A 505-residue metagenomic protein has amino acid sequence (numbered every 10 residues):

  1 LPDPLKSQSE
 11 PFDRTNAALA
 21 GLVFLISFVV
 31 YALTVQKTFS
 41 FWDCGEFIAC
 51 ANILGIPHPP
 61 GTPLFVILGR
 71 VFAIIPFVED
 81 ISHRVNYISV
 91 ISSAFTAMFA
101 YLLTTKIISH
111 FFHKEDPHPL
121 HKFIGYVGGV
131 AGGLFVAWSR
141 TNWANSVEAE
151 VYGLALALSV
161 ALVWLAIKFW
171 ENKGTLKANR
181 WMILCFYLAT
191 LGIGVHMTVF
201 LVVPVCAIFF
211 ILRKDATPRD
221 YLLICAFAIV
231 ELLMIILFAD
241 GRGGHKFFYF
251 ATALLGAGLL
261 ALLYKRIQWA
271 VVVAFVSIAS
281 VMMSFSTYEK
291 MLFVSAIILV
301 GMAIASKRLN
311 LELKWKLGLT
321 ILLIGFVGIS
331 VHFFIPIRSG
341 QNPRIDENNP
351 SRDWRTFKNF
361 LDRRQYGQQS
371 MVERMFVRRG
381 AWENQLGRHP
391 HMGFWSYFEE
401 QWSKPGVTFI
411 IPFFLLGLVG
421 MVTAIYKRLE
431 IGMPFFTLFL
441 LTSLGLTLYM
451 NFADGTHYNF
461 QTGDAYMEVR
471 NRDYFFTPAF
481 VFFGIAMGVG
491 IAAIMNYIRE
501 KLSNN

Functional and structural regions predicted by a protein language model:
L1-V30, F95-M98, D116-V130, I267-A270 (+2 more regions): Start-transfer (signal-anchor) and selected internal transmembrane alpha helices of multi-pass inner/ER membrane
F12-F41, V136-S139, H196, L322-N342 (+1 more regions): Transmembrane signal-anchor helices characteristic of membrane glycosylation enzymes that use polyprenol
A18, L22, A100-W138, K173-R180 (+2 more regions): Transmembrane-helix signature of polytopic, membrane-embedded enzymes that assemble or transfer cell-envelope glycans
G21, Y87-H118, A161-K168, L416-V419 (+1 more regions): Transmembrane-helix motifs of polytopic, lipid-linked glycan transferases
C50-I53, G132-L134, W181-G194, E231-L233 (+1 more regions): Membrane-interface alpha helices of multi-pass inner-membrane proteins
P63, I75-M98, L102, H118 (+6 more regions): Loop-to-helix entry region of an early transmembrane alpha helix in multi-pass inner-membrane enzymes
H113-F123, L162-M182, I208-L222, A257-V271: Membrane-interface transmembrane helices that cradle and orient dolichyl/undecaprenyl
A253-L262, A303-R308, F409-E430, A493-N496: Hydrophobic, aromatic-rich transmembrane alpha-helices and their immediate juxtamembrane boundary segments
